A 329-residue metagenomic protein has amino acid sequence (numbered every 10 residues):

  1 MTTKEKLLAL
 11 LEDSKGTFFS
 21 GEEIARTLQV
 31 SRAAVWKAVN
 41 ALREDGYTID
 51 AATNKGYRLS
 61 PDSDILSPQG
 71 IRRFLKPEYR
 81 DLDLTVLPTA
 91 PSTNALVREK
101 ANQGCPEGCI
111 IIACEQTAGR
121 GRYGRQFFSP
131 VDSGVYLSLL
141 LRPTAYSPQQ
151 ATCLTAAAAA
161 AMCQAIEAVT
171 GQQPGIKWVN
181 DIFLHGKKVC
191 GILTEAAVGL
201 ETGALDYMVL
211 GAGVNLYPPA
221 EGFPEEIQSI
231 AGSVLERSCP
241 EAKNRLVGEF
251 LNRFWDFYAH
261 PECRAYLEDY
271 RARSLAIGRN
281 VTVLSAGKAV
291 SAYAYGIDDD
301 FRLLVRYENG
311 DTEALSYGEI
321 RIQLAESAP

Functional and structural regions predicted by a protein language model:
T2-E167, C190: N-terminal lobe of the biotin/lipoate ligase/transferase fold
K4-L10, G21, T27, E107 (+3 more regions): Catalytic beta-strand/loop module used to bind and position nucleotide/cofactor moieties in cofactor-attachment
